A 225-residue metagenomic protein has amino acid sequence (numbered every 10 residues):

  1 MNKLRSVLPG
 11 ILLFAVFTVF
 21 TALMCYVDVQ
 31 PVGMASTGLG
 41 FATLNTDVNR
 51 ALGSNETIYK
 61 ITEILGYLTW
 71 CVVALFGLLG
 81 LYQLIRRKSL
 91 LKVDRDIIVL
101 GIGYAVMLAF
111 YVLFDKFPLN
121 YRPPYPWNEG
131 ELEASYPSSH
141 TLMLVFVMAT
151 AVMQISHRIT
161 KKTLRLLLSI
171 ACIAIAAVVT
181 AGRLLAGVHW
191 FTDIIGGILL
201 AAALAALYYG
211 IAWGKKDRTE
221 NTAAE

Functional and structural regions predicted by a protein language model:
M1, R86-R95, T219-E225: Membrane-interfacial, low-structure loops and terminal tails that flank and connect transmembrane helices in multi-pass
M1-V73, K116-N128: N-terminal transmembrane-helix/juxtamembrane module of multi-pass inner/ER membrane proteins
K3-V7, K60, I64, S89 (+4 more regions): Hydrophobic, aromatic-rich alpha-helical transmembrane segments and their membrane-interface anchor motifs
L4-G10, M24-C25, W127-E225: Membrane-embedded catalytic cores of phosphoryl/pyrophosphoryl-handling enzymes
L8-V19, I98-L113, F117, F146 (+3 more regions): Hydrophobic, lipid-facing residues on alpha-helical transmembrane segments of integral membrane proteins
V16, L68, V72-L78, I102 (+4 more regions): Lipid-exposed faces of alpha-helical membrane segments in multi-pass integral membrane proteins
V32-M34, L84-L166: Membrane-interface loops
F76-R86: Long, hydrophobic/aromatic-enriched structural stretches that serve as scaffold segments
